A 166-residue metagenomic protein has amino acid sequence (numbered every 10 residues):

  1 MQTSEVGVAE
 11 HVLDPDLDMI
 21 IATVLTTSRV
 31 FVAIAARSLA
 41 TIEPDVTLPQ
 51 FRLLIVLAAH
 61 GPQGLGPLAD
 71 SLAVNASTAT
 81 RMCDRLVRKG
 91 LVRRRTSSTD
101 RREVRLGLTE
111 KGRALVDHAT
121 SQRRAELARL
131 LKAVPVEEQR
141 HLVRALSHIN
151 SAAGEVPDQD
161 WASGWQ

Functional and structural regions predicted by a protein language model:
M1-D45, Q166: N-terminal leader segment of winged-helix/HTH proteins
M1-P15, E137-Q166: C-terminal regulatory/oligomerization modules of transcriptional regulators
Q2-G7, D84-R144: Charged, amphipathic alpha-helical coiled-coil/dimerization segments
R29, I55-A59, T120, S147: Short, locally clustered residues in the helix-turn-helix/winged-helix DNA-binding domain
V32, A36, D117, K132 (+2 more regions): Charged/polar positions within long, soluble alpha-helices
A33-T78, K89, W161: N-terminal helix-turn-helix DNA-binding core of bacterial DNA-binding proteins
A59, D84, G154: Short, conserved catalytic or interaction motifs in soluble domains
